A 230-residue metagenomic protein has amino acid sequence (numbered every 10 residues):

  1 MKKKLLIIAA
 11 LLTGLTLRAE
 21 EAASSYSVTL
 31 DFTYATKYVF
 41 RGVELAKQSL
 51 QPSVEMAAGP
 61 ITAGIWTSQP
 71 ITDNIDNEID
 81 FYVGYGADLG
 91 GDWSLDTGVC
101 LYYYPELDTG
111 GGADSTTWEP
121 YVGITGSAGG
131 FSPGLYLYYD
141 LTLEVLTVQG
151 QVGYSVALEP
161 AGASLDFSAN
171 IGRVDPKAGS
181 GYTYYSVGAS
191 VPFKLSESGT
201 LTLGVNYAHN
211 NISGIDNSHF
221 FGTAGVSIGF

Functional and structural regions predicted by a protein language model:
L5, R18-F230: Outer-membrane beta-barrel proteins
A9-R18: Hydrophobic h-region of N-terminal signal peptides that target proteins for export in Gram-negative bacteria
